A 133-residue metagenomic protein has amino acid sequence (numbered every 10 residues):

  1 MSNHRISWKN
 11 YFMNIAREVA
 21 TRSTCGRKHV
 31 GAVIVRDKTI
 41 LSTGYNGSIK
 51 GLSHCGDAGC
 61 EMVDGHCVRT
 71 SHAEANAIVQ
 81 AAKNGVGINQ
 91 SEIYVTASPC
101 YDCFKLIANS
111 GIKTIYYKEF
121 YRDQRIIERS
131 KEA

Functional and structural regions predicted by a protein language model:
M1-A133: Zinc-dependent deaminase catalytic domain
